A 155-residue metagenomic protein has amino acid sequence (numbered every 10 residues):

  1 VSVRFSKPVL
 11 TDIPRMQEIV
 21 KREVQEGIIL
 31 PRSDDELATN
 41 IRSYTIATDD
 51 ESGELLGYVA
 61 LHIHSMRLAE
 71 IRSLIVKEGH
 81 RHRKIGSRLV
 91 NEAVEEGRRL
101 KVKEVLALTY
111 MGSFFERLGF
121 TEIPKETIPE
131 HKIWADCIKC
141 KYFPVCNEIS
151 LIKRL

Functional and structural regions predicted by a protein language model:
S2-M16: A short beta-loop-alpha structural element at the N-terminal edge of CoA-dependent acyl/N-acetyltransferase catalytic
V3-R4, R99-V105: Short active-site oxyanion
L10-T11, E18-R72, K77: Acetyl-CoA-dependent GNAT
M16-Q17, F115: Hydrophobic pocket/interface hotspot
V76, H82-G97, A107: Conserved acetyl-CoA-binding loop-helix of GNAT-fold acetyltransferases
K103, T109-D136: Conserved active-site alpha-helix within GNAT-family acetyltransferase domains
I128-L155: C-terminal "cap" of GNAT-fold acetyltransferases
